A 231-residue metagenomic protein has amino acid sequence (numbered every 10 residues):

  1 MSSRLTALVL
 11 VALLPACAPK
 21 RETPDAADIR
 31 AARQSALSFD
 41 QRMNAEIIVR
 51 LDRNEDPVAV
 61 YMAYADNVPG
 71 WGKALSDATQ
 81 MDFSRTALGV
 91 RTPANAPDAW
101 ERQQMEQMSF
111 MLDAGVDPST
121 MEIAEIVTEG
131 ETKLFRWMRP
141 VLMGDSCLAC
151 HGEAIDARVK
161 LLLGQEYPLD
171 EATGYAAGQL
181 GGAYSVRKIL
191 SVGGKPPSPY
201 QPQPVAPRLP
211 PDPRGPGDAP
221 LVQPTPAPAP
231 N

Functional and structural regions predicted by a protein language model:
M1-A7: Bacterial N-terminal signal peptides that target proteins for export
L10-V11: Hydrophobic alpha-helical targeting segments used for export or membrane insertion
P15-A16: C-terminal motif of bacterial Sec signal peptides marking the signal peptidase cleavage site
P19-G144, R158-N231: Extracytoplasmic c-type cytochrome modules immediately beyond a signal peptide or single-pass transmembrane anchor
G144-A154: The canonical Cys-X-X-Cys-His
